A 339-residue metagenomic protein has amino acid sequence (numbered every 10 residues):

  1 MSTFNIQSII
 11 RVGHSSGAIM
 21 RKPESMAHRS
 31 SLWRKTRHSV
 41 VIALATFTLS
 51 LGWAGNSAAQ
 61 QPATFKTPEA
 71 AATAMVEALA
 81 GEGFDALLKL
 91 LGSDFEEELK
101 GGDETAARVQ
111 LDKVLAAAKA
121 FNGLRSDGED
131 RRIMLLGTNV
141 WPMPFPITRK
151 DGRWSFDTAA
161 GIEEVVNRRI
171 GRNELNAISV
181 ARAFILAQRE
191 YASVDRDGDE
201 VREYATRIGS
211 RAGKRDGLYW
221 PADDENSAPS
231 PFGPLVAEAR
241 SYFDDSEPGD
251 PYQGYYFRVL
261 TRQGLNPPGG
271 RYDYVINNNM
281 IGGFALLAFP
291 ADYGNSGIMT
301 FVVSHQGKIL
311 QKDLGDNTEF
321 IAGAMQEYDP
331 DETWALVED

Functional and structural regions predicted by a protein language model:
M1-T36: N-terminal secretory signal peptides that target proteins for export/translocation
S39-G52: Bacterial N-terminal signal peptides
A58-A80, R125, G161-L186, E190: Short, low-complexity N-terminal intrinsically disordered segments enriched in polar/charged residues
G83-F95, V201-A205: Short, well-ordered alpha-helical segments enriched in acidic and aromatic residues
F95-M143, S246, D250-Q253, R258 (+2 more regions): Surface-exposed, charged secondary-structure patches
R131-L175, S179-R182, K308-D313: Short beta-strand edge/turn micro-motifs at domain boundaries
Y191-N295: Flexible, glycine-rich surface segments
G282-D339: C-terminal soluble interaction/assembly domains
